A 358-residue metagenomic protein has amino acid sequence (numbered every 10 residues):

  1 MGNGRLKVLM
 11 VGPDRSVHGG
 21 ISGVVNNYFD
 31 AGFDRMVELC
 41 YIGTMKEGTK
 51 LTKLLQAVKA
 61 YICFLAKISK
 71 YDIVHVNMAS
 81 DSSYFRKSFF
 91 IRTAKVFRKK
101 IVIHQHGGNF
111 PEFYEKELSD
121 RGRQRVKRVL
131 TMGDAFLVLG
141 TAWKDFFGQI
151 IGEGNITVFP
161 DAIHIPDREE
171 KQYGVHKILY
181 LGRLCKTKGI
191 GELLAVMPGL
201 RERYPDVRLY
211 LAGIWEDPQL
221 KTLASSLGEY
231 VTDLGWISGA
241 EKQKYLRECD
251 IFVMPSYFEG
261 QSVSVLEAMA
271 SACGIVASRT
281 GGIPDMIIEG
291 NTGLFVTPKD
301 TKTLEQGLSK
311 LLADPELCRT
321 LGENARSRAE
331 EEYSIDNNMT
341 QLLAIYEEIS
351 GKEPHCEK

Functional and structural regions predicted by a protein language model:
L9-V11, E170-K188, L193-G199, Y210-A212: Conserved donor-binding/catalytic core segment of Leloir-type glycosyltransferases
G43-K46, L181, L194, R208-K221 (+1 more regions): Glycosyltransferase donor-sugar binding loop
R125-R168: Donor nucleotide-sugar binding/catalytic pocket of nucleotide-sugar-dependent glycosyltransferases
K221-I237: Nucleotide-activated donor-binding/catalytic signature segment of Leloir-type glycosyltransferases, i.e., the conserved
Y257: Aromatic "clamp/platform" in nucleotide-sugar-dependent glycosyltransferases that forms part of the donor/acceptor
G274-A277: Short hydrophobic beta-strand element within catalytic cores of glycosyltransferases and related nucleotide-activated
E289-G290, L294-T301, K310-E316: Conserved acidic donor-binding segment of nucleotide-sugar-dependent glycosyltransferases
T303, K310, L317-E332, N338-A344: A short, well-ordered alpha-helix in the C-terminal region of glycosyltransferases
